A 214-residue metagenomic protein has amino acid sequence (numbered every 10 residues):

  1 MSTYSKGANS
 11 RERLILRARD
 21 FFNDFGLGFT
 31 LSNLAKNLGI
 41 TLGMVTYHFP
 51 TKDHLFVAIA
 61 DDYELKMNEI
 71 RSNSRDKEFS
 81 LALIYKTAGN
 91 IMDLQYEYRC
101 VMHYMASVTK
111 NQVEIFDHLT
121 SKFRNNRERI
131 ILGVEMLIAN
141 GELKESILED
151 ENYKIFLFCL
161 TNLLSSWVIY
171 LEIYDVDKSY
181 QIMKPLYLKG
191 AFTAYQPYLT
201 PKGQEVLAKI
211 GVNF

Functional and structural regions predicted by a protein language model:
M1-Y4, G28-T30, L38, T51-K52 (+2 more regions): Short glycine/proline-centered loop/turn elements that form peptide/ligand docking sites
N9-R17, F156: N-terminal positioning helix adjacent to the helix-turn-helix/winged-helix DNA-binding module
R13, D24-H54, A58: Helix-turn-helix
D61-N68: Short, basic, alpha-helical segments at the C-terminal edge of helix-turn-helix-like DNA-binding modules
S72-V101, S121, L157: Hydrophobic alpha-helical connector segments
Y96-D117, L132-M136: Amphipathic alpha-helical segments used for helix-helix packing
I115-E142, E151-S165, I169, K189-P197: Amphipathic alpha-helical packing segments from all-alpha helical-bundle domains
I169, I173-F214: C-terminal peripheral helix-coil segments that are non-catalytic and often amphipathic
